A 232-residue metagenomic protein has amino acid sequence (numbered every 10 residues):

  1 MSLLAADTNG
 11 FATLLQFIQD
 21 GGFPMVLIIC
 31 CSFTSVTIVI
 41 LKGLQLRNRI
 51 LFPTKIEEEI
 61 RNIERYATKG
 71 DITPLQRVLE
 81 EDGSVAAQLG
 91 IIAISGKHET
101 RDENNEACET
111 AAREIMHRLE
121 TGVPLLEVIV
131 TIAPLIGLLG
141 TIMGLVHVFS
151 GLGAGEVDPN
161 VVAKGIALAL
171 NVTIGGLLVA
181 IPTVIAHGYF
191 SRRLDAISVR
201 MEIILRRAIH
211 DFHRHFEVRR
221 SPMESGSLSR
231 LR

Functional and structural regions predicted by a protein language model:
M1-D20: Short, strongly hydrophobic alpha-helical membrane anchors
Q16, S150-A163: Membrane-interfacial hairpin junctions
Q19-R61: Transmembrane alpha-helix/interfacial motif
G22, V36, L75, G90 (+3 more regions): Residue-level signature of catalytic and energy-coupling elements of molecular machines, predominantly ATP/GTP-dependent
L27-I40, I129-L139, G175, V179: Lipid-exposed faces of alpha-helical membrane segments in multi-pass integral membrane proteins
L51-L139, M143-A154, G188-R232: Predominantly long cytosolic amphipathic alpha-helical stalk/bundle segments
N160-H187, S191: Pore-lining and gate-forming transmembrane alpha-helices of multi-pass membrane transport proteins
